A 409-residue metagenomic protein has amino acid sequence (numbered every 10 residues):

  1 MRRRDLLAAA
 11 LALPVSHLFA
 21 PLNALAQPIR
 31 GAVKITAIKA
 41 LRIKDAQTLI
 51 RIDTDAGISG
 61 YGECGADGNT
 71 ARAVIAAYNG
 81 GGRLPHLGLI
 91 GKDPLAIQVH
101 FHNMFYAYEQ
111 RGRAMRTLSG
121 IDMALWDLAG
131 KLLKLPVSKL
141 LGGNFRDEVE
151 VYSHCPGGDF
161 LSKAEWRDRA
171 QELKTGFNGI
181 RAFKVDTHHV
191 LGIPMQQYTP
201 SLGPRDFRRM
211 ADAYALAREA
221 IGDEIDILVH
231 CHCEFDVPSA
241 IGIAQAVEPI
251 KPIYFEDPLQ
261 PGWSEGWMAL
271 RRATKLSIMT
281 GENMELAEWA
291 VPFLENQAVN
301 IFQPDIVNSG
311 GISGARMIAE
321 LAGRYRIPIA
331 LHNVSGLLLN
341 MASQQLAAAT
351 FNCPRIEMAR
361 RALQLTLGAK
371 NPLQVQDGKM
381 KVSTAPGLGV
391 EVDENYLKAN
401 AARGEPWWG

Functional and structural regions predicted by a protein language model:
R3-A24: N-terminal export signals
L13, T366-G409: C-terminal extensions of enzymes
H17-A46, I50-I52, S59: C-terminal segment of N-terminal export signals and the immediately downstream linker at the start of the mature
G57, I121, K134, F255 (+4 more regions): Conserved, mostly hydrophobic/aromatic
S59-L133: Metal- or metallocofactor-binding catalytic centers and their adjacent structured scaffolds across diverse enzyme
R72, G81, L87, A96 (+5 more regions): Shared catalytic-loop signature of beta/alpha-barrel
D122-S153, G158: Glycine-rich, aromatic-flanked loop segments that form ligand/cofactor-binding clefts across common enzyme folds
E148, Y152-M268: Metal-dependent enolase-superfamily TIM-barrel catalytic cores that perform enediolate-based chemistry
